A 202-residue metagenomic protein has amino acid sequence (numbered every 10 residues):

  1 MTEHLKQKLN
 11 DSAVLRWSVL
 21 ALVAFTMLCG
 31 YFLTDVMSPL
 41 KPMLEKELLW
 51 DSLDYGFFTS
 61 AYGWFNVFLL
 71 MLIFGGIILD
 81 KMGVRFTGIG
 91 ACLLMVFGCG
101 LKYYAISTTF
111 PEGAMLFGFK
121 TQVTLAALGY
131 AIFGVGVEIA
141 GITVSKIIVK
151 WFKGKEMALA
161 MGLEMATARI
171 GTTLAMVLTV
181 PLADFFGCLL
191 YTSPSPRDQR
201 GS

Functional and structural regions predicted by a protein language model:
S18-V19, F25-L44: Extracytoplasmic
S60-G76: Central cavity-lining transmembrane alpha-helices of secondary-active solute carriers, predominantly the Major
L93-G118: C-terminal ends and interior cores of transmembrane alpha-helices in multi-pass membrane transporters/permeases
G113-E138: Hydrophobic core of transmembrane alpha-helices in multi-pass small-molecule transporters, especially MFS/SLC-type
A131-A166: Cytoplasmic helix-loop-helix junction between adjacent transmembrane helices in 12-TM secondary transporters
G162-M176: Glycine-rich segments within core transmembrane alpha-helices of 12-TM secondary carriers
Y191-D198: Conserved small/polar residues in nucleotide/adenosyl-binding loops
